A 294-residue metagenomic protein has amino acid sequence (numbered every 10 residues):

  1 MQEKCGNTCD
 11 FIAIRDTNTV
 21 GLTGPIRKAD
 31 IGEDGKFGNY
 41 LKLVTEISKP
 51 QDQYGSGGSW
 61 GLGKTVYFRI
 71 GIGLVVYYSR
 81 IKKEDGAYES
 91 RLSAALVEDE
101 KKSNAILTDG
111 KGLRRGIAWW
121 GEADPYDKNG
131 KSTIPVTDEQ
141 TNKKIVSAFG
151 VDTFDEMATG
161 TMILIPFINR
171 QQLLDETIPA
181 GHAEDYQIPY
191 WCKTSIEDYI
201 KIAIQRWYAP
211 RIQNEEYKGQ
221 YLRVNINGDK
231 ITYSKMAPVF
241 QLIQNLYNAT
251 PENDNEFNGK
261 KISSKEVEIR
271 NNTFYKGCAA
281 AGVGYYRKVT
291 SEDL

Functional and structural regions predicted by a protein language model:
M1-C5, F37-V44, T141-I145, I200 (+2 more regions): Generic structural signal of hydrophobic/aromatic residues within well-ordered alpha-helices of folded domains
M1-C9, W119-A123: Intrinsically disordered, low-complexity regulatory tails flanking kinase catalytic domains
K4, D10-D85: Flexible ATP-lid and adjacent glycine-rich G1/G2 motifs of the Bergerat
T19, N169, N227-T232: Short, internal active-site loops enriched in acidic
G24-P25, G86-L92, E176, T232-V239: A short acidic (Asp/Glu
S59-I226: GHKL-type ATPase core
G228-L294: GHKL/Bergerat-fold ATPase module in large chromosome/replication-associated machines
